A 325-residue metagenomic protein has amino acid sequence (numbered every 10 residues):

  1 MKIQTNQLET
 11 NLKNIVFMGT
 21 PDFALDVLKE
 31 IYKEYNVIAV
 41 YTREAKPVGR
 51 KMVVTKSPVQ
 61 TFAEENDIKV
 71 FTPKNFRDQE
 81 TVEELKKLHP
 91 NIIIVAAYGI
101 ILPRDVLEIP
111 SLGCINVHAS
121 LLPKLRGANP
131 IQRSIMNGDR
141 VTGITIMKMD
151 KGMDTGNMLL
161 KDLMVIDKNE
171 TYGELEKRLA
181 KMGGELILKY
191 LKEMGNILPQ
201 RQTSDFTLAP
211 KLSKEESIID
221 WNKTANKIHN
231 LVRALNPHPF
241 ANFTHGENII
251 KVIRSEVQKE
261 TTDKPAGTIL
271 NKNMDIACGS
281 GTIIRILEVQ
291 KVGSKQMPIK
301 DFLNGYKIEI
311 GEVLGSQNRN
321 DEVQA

Functional and structural regions predicted by a protein language model:
K2-I3, N222-A325: An anion-binding loop in the catalytic cleft
K2-R50: N-terminal Rossmann-like dinucleotide-binding module
Y32-K33, I92-E215: Donor/substrate-binding cores of folate-linked one-carbon enzymes
N36, D67-K69, G113: Conserved beta-strand segments of alpha/beta enzyme cores
K46-E64: N-terminal beta-loop-helix "entrance" segment that forms/cooperates in small-molecule cofactor or anionic ligand
K51-S57, P73-E80, V95: Core alpha/beta nucleotide-donor-binding catalytic domains of modification enzymes
Q79-L88: Short amphipathic alpha-helix with an adjacent loop that forms part of the alpha/beta core around
K192-T244: Active-site-lining helix/loop region of Rossmann-like oxidoreductase modules
